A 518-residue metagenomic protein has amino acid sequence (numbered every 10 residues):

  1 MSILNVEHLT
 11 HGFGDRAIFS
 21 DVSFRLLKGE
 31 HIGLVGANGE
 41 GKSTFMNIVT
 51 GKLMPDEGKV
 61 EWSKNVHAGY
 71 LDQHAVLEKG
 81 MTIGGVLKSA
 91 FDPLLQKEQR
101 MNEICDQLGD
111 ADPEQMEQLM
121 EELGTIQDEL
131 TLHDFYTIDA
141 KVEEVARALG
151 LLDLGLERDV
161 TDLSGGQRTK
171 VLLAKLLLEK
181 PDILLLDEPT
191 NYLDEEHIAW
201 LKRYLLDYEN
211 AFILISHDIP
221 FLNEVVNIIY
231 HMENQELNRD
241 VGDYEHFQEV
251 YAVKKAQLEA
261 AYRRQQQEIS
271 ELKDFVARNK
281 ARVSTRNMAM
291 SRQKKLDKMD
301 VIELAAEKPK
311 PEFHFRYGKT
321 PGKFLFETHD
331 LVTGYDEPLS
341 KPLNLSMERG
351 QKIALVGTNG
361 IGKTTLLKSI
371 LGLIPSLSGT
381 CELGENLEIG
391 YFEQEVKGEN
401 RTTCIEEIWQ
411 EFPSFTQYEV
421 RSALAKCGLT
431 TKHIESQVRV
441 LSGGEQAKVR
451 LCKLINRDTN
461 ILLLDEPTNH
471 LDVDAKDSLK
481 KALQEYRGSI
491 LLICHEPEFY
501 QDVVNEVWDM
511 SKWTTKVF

Functional and structural regions predicted by a protein language model:
M1-A260, P309, G318-F518: ABC ATP-binding cassette signature C-motif
V250-A305: Intracellular alpha-helical coupling/juxtamembrane segments of multi-pass membrane proteins
F313-F315: Post-kinase regulatory C-tail/linker adjacent to protein kinase catalytic domains
